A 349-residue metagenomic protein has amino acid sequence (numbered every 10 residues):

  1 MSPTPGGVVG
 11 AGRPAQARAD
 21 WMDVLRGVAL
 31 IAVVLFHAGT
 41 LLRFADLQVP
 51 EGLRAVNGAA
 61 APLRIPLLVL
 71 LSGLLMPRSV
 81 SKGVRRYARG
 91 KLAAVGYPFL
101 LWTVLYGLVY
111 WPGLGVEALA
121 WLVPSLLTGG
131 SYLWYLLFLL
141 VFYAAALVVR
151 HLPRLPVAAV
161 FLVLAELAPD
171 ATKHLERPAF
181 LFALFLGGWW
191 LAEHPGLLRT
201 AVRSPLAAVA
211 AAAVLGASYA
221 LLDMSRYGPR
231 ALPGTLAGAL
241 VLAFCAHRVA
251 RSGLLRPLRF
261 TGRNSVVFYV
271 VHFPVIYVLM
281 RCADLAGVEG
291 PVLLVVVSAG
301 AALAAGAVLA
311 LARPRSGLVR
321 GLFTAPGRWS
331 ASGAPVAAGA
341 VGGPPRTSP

Functional and structural regions predicted by a protein language model:
M1-F161, A286-P349: Membrane-cytosol interface segments of multi-pass membrane proteins, especially ER/Golgi lipid-handling enzymes
A15-Q16, S79-R86, R150-P153, A192-P205 (+2 more regions): Membrane-interface junctions at the ends of membrane-embedded or membrane-associated helices
I31-A38, W102-V104, A159-K173, A210-D223 (+1 more regions): Aromatic-anchored segments of alpha-helical transmembrane domains
L42-D46, W111-V116, A168-A171, S218-S225 (+1 more regions): Juxtamembrane "helix-exit" motif on the non-cytosolic side of transmembrane helices
L53-I65, V123-L137, A168-F185, R199-V202 (+2 more regions): Interfacial loop-to-helix transition and helix-capping segments at the boundaries of transmembrane helices
I65-R78, Y135-L147, H174-T200, L232-S252 (+1 more regions): Specific transmembrane alpha-helix
A158-A168, A207-L221, A239-C245, V296-A312: Hydrophobic core of alpha-helical transmembrane segments in multi-pass integral membrane proteins
L197-R259, P274, R281-C282, E289-V292: Alpha-helical transmembrane segments and terminal signal-anchor/GPI-anchor hydrophobic tails, characterized by long
